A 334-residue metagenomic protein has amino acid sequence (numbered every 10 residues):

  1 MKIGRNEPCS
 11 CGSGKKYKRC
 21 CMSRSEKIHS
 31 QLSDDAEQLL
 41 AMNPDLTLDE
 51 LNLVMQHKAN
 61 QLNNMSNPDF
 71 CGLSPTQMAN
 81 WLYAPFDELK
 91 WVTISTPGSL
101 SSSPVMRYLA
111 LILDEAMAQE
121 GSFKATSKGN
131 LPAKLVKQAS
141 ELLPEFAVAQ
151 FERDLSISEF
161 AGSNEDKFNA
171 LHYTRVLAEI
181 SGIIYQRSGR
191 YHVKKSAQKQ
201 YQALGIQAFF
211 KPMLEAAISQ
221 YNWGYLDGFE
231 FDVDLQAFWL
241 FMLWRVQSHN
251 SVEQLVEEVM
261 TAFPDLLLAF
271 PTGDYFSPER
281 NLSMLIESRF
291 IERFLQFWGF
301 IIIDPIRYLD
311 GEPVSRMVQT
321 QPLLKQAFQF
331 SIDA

Functional and structural regions predicted by a protein language model:
M1-K15: Short Cys/His-rich zinc-binding micro-motifs
K18-M22: Cysteine-centered loop/knuckle micro-motif
E37-K167: Short, amphipathic alpha-helical interface elements at domain boundaries that mediate macromolecular binding
A59-N64, S127-L142, I157-S158, G224 (+3 more regions): Charged, alpha-helix-forming regions
W81-L109, E115-A116, G205-E257, D333-A334: Leucine-rich, amphipathic alpha-helical/linker segments
Q150-F168, T261-L285: Short helix-coil junctions and helix-kink-helix linkers
E165-I180, P278-W298: Short amphipathic alpha-helical interaction segments
T174, Y185-G224, I302-A334: Accessory beta->alpha helical hairpin/"wing" motif in late/C-terminal subdomains of nucleic-acid enzymes
